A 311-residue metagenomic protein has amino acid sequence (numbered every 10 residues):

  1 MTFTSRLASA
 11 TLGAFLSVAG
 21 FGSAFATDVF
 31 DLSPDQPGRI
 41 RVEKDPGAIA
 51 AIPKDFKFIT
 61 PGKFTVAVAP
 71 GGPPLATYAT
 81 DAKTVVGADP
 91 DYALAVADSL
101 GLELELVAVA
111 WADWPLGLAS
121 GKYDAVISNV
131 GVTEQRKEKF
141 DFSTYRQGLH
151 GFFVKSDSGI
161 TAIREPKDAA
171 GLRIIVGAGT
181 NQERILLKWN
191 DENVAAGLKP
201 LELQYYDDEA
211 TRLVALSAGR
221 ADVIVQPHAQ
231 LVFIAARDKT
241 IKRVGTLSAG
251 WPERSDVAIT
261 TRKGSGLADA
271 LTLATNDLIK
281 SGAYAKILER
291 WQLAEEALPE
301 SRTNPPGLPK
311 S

Functional and structural regions predicted by a protein language model:
D28-N129, R290: Extracytoplasmic small-molecule ligand-binding "clamshell" domains of the periplasmic binding protein/Venus flytrap
D31-A48, N181-A196, R243, N276-S311: Ligand-binding clefts/hinges and TM-proximal coupling segments of bilobed small-molecule sensing domains
D55-K57, A88-D89, R136-G148, T246-S248 (+1 more regions): A structural signal for short loop-to-beta-strand junctions that line the ligand-binding cleft of periplasmic/secreted
Y78-T80, L94-L100, Q182-Y205, A235-K239: Ligand-binding cleft/hinge of the Venus flytrap
A95-S99, V107-A108, A112-A125, K139-F140 (+3 more regions): Short helices/loops that flank or line small-molecule/ion binding pockets
D113-L116, V130-K137, I185-V194, A218-E253: A ligand-binding cleft/hinge motif common to bilobed small-molecule-binding domains
Q147-V154, A236-L273, L293-S311: Periplasmic-binding protein-like
S156-I174: Flexible hinge/capping segments at coil-to-helix
